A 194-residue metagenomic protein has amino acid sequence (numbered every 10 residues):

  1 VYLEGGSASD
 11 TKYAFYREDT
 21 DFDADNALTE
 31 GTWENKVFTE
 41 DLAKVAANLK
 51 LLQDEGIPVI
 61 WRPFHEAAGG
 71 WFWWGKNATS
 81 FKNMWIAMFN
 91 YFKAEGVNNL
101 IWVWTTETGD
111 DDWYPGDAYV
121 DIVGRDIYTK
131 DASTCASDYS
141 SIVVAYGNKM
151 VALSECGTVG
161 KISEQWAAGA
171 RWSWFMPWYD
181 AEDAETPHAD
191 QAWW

Functional and structural regions predicted by a protein language model:
V1-A87, K93-N98: Substrate-binding cleft of extracellular glycoside hydrolase catalytic domains
F15-D19, L49-G56, Y114-A118, V144 (+1 more regions): Acidic (Asp/Glu)-rich catalytic clusters
K44-N48, T105-Y114, S133-S141, G157-W166: Alpha-helical scaffolding within the catalytic cores of extracellular/periplasmic polymer-degrading hydrolases
D54-I60, E95-I101, A118-D121, Y146-V151 (+1 more regions): Loop/turn elements at helix/coil->beta-strand transitions in domains of secreted/extracellular proteins
R62-F64, A68, W85-D111, N148-V159: Aromatic-lined carbohydrate-recognition surfaces of secreted/lumenal glycan-active proteins
D110-A132, M176-Y179: Aromatic- and acid-rich polysaccharide-binding/catalytic face of secreted or lumenal carbohydrate-active enzymes
R125-L153: Substrate-binding surface in catalytic domains of secreted glycosidases
K149-W194: Substrate-binding cleft of secreted/luminal carbohydrate-active enzymes
